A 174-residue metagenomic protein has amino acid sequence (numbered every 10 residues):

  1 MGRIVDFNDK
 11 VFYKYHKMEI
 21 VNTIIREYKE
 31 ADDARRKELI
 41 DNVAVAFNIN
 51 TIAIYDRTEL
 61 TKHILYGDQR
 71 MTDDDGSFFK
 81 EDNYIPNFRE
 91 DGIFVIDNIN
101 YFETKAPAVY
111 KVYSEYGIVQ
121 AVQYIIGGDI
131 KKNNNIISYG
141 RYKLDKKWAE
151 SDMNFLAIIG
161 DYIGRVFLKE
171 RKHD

Functional and structural regions predicted by a protein language model:
M1-A34, K172-D174: Signal-transmission linkers at sensory-effector interfaces
I20-F47, I54, I159: Amphipathic alpha-helical coiled-coil segments that mediate homodimerization and allosteric signal transmission
D41-A44, A53-S77, I85: GAF sensory/regulatory domain recognition with acknowledged cross-activation on helical regulatory dimers
T51, T58, F167-R171: Long, hydrophobic, amphipathic alpha-helical segments used as structural scaffolds
D73-V122: Regulatory sensory and allosteric helical modules in signal-transduction proteins and certain transcription factors
Q120-K132: A short, hydrophobic, proline-anchored segment that marks a local hinge/packing element in signaling and regulatory
N135-K147: Short beta-strand-to-loop transition segments that serve as allosteric relay/switch motifs in sensory/regulatory domains
K147-L168: Amphipathic alpha-helical "output/dimerization" segments
